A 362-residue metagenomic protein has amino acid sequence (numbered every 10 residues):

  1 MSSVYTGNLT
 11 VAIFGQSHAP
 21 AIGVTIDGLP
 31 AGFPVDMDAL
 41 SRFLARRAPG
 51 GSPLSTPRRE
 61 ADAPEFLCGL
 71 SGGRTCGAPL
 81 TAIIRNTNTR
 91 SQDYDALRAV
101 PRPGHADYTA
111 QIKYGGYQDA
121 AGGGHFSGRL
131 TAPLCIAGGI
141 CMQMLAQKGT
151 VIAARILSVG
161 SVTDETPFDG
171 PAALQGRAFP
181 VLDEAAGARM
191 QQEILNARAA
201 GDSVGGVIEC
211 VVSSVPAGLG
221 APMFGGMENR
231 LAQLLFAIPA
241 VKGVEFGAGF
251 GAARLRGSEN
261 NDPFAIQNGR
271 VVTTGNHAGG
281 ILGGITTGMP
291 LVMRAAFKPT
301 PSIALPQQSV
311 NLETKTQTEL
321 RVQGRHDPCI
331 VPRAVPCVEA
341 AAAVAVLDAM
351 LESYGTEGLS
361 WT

Functional and structural regions predicted by a protein language model:
M1-R58: N-terminal, positively charged regions that mediate nucleic acid binding
T10-G15, Q118-L130, A217-A221, A278-I281 (+1 more regions): A short glycine/serine-rich beta->alpha loop
F14-P20, C135, G201-V204, I208-Q317: Glycine-rich anion/phosphate-binding loop at the beta-strand->alpha-helix junction
P20-G32, G128-T150, G225-Q233, M289-L291 (+2 more regions): Alpha-helical support elements that line or immediately flank enzyme active sites and cofactor-binding pockets
L44-P103, D107-T109: Glycine-rich, N-terminal phosphate-binding loop and its surrounding beta-alpha-beta segment
R98-G124, Q308-H326: Short acidic, glycine/tyrosine-flanked loop/strand segments centered on an H-E-D-like triad
K113-M223: Glycine-rich, mobile lid/loop segments that gate access to catalytic sites or pores
S302-T362: Internal helix-turn-beta structural module
